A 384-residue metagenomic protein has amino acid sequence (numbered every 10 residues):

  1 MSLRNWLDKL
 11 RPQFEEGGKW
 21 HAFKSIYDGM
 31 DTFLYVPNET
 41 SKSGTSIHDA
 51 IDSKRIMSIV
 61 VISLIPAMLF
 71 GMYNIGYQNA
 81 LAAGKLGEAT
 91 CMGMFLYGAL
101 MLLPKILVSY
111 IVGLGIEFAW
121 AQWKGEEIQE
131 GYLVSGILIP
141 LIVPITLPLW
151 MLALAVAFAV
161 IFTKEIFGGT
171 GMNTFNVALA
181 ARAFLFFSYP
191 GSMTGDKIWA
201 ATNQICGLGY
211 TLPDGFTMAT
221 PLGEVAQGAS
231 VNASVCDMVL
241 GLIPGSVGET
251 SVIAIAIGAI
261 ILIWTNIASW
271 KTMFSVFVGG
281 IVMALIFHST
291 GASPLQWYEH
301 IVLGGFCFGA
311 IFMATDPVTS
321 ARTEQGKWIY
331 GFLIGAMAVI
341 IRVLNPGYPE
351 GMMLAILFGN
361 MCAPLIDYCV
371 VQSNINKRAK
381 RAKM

Functional and structural regions predicted by a protein language model:
M1-I106: N-terminal signal-anchor module of multipass membrane proteins
S41-I47, G113-K124, I161-G171, I257-T265 (+1 more regions): C-terminal ends of transmembrane helices
F95-S109, T146-A155, M238-V252, P294-F306: Structural signature of hydrophobic alpha-helical transmembrane segments
V112-E117, Y132-L141, V156-T163, A254-I261 (+3 more regions): Hydrophobic, membrane-inserted alpha-helices
E127-L208: Membrane-interface helix-loop-helix junctions at boundaries between adjacent transmembrane segments
A153, T174-L179, W297-G305, K327-I329 (+1 more regions): Loop-to-transmembrane alpha-helix initiation sites
G171-A256: Long hydrophobic alpha-helical segments that form multi-pass transmembrane helix bundles in integral membrane proteins
M273-E324: A beta-strand-loop signature enriched in Asp, Gly, Thr, and Trp that corresponds to the sialidase/neuraminidase Asp-box
